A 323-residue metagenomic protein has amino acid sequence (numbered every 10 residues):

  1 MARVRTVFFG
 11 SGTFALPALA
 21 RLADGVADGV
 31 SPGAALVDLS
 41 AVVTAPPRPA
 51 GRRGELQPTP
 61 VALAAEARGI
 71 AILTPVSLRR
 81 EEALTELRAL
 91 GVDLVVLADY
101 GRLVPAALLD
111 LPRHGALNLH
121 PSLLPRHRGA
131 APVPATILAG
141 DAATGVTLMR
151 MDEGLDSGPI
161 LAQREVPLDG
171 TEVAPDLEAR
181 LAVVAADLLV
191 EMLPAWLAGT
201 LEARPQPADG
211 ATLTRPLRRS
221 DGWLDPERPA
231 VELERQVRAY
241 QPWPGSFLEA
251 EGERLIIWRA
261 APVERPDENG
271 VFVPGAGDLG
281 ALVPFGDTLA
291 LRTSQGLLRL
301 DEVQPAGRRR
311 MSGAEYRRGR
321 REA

Functional and structural regions predicted by a protein language model:
M1-R52: N-terminal Rossmann-like dinucleotide-binding module
R5, T13, L94-L213: Donor/substrate-binding cores of folate-linked one-carbon enzymes
V7, S40-A41, A71-L90, R102-P121: Internal alpha/beta domain cores that form substrate/cofactor-binding pockets in large enzymes and binding proteins
G10, L39-V42, A65, V95 (+4 more regions): Generic structural signal for small/hydrophobic residues in well-ordered secondary structure, especially within
S31-A35, A45-D93: N-terminal glycine-/serine-/threonine-rich beta1-alpha1-beta2 phosphate-ribose binding loop of Rossmann-like
T44, D221, P226-A323: An anion-binding loop in the catalytic cleft
A203-L224, R228, V237: Anionic-ligand binding region
